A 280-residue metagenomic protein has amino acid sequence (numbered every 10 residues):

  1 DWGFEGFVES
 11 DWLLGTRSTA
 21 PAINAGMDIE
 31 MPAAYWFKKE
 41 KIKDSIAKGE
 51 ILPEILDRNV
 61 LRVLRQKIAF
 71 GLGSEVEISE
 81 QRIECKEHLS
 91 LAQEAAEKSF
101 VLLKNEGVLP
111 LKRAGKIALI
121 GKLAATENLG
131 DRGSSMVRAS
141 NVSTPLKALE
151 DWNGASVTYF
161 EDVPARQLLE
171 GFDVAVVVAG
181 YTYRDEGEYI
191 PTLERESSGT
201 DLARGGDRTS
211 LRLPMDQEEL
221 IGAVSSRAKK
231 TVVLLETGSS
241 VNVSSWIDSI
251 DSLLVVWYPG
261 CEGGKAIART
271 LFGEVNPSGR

Functional and structural regions predicted by a protein language model:
D1-G3, E9-T16, K39-E50, S90-R280: C-terminal non-catalytic regions of proteins with extracellular/luminal or membrane-system context
W2-A96, L234: Active-site or pore-adjacent capping/gating segments
